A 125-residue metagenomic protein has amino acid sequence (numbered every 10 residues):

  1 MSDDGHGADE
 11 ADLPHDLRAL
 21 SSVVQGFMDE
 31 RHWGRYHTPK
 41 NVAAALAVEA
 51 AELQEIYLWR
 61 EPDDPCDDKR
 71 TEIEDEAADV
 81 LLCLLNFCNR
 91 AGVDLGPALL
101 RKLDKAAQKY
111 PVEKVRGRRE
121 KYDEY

Functional and structural regions predicted by a protein language model:
M1-A77, L81-Y125: Flexible "arm" and connector segments at domain edges
